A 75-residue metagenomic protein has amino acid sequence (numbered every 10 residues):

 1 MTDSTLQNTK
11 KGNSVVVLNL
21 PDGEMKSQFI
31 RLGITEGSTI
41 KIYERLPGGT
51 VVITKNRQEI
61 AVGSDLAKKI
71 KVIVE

Functional and structural regions predicted by a protein language model:
M1-E75: Compact, glycine-rich, soluble single-domain proteins
